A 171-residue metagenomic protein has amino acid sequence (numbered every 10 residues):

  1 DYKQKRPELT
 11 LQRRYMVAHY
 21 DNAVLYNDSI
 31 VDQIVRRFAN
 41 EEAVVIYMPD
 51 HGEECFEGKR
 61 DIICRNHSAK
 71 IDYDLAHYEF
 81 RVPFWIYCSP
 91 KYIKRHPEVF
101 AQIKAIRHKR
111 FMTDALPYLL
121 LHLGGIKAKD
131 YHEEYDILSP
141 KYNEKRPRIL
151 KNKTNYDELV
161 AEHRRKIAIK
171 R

Functional and structural regions predicted by a protein language model:
D1-R171: Catalytic domains that recognize anionic headgroups
